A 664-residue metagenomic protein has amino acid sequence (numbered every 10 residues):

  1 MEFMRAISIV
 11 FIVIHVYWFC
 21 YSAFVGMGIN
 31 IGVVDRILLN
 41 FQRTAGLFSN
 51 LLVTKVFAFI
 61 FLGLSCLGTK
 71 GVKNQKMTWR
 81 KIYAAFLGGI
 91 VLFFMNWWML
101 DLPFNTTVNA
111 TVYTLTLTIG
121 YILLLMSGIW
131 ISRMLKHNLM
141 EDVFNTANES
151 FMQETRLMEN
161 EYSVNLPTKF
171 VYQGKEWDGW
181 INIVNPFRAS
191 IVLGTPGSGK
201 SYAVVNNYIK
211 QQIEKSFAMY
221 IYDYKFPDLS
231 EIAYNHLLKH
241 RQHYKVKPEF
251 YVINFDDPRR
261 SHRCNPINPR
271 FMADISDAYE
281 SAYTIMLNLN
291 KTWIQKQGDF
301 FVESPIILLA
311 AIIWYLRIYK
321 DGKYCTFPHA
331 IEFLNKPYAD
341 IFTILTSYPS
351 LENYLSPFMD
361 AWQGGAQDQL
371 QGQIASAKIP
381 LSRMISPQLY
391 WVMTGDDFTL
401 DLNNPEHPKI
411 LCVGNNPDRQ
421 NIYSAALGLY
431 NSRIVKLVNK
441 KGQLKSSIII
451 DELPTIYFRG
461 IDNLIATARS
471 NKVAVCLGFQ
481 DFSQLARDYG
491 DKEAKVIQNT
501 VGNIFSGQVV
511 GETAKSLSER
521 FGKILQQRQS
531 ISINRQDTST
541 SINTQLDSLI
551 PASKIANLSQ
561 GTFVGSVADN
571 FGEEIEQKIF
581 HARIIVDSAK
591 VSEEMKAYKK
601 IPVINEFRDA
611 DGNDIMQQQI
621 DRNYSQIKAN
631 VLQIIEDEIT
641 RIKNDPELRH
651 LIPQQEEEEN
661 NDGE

Functional and structural regions predicted by a protein language model:
M1-S198, Y202, N207, N534-R535 (+1 more regions): Basic- and hydrophobic-enriched, low-structure N-terminal and domain-boundary segments that flank ATP-binding catalytic
H15, N30, K136-M140, I181-V473 (+4 more regions): P-loop NTPase motor domains
Q42-A45, T326-A330, T394, S532-Q536: Short, surface-exposed recognition loops or helix-turn segments adjacent to catalytic cores
G63-T69, G428, S432, N503 (+1 more regions): Hydrophobic alpha-helical segments involved in membrane association or supramolecular assembly
I465-T467, N471-A568: Conserved ATP-driven motor cores of ASCE-family P-loop NTPases powering translocation/secretion/packaging/pilus
E576-K578: Intrinsically disordered, low-complexity segments enriched in serine, threonine, and glycine
F580-V586: N-terminal charged/capping segments associated with class I S-adenosyl-L-methionine
